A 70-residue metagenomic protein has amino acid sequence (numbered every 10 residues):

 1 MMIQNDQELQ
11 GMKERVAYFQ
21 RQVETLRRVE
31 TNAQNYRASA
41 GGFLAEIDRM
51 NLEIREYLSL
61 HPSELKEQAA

Functional and structural regions predicted by a protein language model:
M1-E14: Short, charge/polar-rich alpha-helical segments
M2, R28-S39: Short, Lys/Glu-rich amphipathic helical modules
M12, V16-L26, M50, I54-Y57: Non-transmembrane amphipathic alpha-helical segments
Q34-S63: Short, charge-rich amphipathic interface segments used for partner binding and complex assembly
Q68-A70: Domain-scale macromolecular recognition modules
